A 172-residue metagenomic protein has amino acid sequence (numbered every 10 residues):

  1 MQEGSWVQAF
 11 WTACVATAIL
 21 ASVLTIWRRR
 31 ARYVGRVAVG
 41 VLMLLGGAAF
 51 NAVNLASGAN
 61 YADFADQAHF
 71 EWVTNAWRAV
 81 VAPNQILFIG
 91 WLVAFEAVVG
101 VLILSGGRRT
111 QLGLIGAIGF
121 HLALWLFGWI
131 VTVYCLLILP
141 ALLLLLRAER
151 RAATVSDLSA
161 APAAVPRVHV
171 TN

Functional and structural regions predicted by a protein language model:
M1-N172: Extended, low-polarity transmembrane helix blocks
